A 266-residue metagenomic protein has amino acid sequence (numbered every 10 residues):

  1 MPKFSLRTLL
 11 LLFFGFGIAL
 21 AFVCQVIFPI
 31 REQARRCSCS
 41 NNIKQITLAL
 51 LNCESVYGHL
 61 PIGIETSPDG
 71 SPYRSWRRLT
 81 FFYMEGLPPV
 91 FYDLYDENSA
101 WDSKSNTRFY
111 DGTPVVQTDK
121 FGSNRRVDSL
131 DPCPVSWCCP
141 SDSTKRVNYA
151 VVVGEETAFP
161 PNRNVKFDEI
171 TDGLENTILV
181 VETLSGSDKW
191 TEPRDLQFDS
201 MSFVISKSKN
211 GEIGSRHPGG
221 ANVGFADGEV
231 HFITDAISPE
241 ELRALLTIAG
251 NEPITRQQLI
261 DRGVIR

Functional and structural regions predicted by a protein language model:
T8, Q25, P29-R266: Surface-exposed loop/linker segments characteristic of extracytoplasmic
L9-C24: Hydrophobic membrane-insertion alpha-helices, especially the h-region of bacterial N-terminal signal peptides
